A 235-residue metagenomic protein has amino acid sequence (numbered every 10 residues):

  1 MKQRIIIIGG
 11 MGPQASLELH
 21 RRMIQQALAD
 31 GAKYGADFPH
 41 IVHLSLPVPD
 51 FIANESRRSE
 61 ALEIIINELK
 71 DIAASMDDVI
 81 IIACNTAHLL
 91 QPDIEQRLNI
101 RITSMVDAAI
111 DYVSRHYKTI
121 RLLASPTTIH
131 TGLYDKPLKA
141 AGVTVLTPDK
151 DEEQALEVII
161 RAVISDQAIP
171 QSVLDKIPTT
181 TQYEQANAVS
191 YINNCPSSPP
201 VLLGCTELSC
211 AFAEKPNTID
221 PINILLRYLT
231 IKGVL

Functional and structural regions predicted by a protein language model:
M1-L235: Non-catalytic structural scaffold of enzyme domains
